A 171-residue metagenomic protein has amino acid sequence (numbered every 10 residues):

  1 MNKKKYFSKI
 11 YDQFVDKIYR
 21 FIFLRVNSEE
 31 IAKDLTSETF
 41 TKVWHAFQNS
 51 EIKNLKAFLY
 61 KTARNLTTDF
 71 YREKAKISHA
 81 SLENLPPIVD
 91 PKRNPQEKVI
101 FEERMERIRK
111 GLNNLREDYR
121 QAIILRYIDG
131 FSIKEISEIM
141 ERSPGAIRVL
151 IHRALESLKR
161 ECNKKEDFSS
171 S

Functional and structural regions predicted by a protein language model:
M1-R20: A short, charge-rich alpha-helical start-of-domain segment used by transcription regulators
I18, I22, L59, A63-Y71: Hydrophobic-face residues of short alpha-helical interaction/recognition segments
I22, R72, L115, L155-S171: Short, Lys/Arg-enriched C-terminal cap helix and immediately downstream tail that follows
D34-T41, H45, K53-N65: Structural recognition of an alpha-helix C-terminal capping motif at a helix-to-coil junction
R64-L82, F101: Arg/Lys-rich amphipathic alpha helix in sigma70-family domain 2
L85-N113: Acidic, proline/glycine-rich intrinsically disordered inter-domain spacer in sigma factors
A122-R126: A short pre-motif secondary-structure segment
E138-K164: DNA-recognition helix of helix-turn-helix
